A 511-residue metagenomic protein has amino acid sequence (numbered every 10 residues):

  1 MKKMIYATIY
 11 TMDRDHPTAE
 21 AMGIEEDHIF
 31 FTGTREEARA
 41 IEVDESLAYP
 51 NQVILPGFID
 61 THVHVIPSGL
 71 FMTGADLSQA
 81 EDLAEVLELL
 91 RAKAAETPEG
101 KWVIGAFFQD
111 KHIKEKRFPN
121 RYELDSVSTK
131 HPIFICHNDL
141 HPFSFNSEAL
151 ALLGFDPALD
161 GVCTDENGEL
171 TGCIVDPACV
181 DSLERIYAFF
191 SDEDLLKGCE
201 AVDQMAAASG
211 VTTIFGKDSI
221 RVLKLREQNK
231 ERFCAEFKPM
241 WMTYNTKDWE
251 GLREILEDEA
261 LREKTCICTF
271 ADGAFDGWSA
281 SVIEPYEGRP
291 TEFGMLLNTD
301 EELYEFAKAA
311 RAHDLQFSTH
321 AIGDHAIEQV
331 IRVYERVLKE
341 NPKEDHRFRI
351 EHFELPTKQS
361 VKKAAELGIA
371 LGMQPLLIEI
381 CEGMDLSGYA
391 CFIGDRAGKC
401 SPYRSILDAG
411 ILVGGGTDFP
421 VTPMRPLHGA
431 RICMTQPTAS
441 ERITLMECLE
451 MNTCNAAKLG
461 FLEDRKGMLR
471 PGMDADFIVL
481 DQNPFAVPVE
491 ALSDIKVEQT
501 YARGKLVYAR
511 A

Functional and structural regions predicted by a protein language model:
K2-I5, Y10, R14-E25, I29-F233 (+8 more regions): Divalent metal-binding segments
G23, T269, T500: Short aromatic-centered micro-motifs
H64, K264-S279, I369-E379: Non-cysteine beta-strand/loop elements that form the S-adenosyl-L-methionine
N146, G210, G273, H320 (+5 more regions): Conserved, mostly hydrophobic/aromatic
E227-L261, T265-C268, P356-K362: Extended hydrophobic/aromatic segments used for targeting, binding, or gating
A260-R262, K363-G372, A409-L412: Glycine-enriched alpha-helix->loop->beta-strand junction motifs that scaffold or abut catalytic
K308-F317, H325-F348, F353, M373-F485 (+1 more regions): His/Asp/Glu-enriched, well-ordered alpha-helical/loop segment that forms or immediately abuts the divalent-metal
V497-A511: Short peripheral tails and domain-boundary helices/loops at the edges of structured domains
